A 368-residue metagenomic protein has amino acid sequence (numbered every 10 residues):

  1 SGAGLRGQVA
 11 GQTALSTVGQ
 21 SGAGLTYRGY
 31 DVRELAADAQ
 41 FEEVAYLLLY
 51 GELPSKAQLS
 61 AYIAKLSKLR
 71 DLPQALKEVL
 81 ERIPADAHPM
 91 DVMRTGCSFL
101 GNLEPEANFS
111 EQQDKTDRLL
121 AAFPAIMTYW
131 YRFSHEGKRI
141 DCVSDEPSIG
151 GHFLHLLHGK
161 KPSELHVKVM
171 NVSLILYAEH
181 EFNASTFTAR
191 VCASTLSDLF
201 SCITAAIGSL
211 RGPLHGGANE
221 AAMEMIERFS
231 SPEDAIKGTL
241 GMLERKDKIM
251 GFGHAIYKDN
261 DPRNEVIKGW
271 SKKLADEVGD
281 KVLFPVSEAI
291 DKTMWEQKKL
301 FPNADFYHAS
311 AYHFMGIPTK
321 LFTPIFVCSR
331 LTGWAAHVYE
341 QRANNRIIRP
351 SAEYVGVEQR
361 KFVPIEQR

Functional and structural regions predicted by a protein language model:
S1-R368: Non-transmembrane, aqueous-exposed alpha-helical and coiled segments at domain scale
